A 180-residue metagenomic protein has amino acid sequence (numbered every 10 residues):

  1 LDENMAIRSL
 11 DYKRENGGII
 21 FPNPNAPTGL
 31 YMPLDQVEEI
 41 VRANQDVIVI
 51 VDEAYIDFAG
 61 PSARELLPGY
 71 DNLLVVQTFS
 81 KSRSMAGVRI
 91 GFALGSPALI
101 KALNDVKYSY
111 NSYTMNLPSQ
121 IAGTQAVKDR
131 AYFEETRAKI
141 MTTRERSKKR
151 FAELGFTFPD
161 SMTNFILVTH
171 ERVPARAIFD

Functional and structural regions predicted by a protein language model:
L1, E38-V41, A175-I178: Class I S-adenosyl-L-methionine-dependent methyltransferase catalytic core
A6-R14, P27-V49, E53-M85: Active-site pre-lysine segment of PLP-dependent enzymes
K13-G18, N44-D46, G69-D71, K128 (+2 more regions): Short glycine/proline-enriched coil/turn segments at helix->beta-strand junctions
G18-P22, I50, F92-L94: Structural motif
N23, E53, F58, G95 (+1 more regions): Glycine-rich, N-terminal phosphate-binding loop of Rossmann-like dinucleotide-binding domains
N72-A152, F156-P159: PLP-dependent aminotransferase class I/II
M141, F151-D180: Conserved PLP-binding catalytic core of the aspartate aminotransferase-like
